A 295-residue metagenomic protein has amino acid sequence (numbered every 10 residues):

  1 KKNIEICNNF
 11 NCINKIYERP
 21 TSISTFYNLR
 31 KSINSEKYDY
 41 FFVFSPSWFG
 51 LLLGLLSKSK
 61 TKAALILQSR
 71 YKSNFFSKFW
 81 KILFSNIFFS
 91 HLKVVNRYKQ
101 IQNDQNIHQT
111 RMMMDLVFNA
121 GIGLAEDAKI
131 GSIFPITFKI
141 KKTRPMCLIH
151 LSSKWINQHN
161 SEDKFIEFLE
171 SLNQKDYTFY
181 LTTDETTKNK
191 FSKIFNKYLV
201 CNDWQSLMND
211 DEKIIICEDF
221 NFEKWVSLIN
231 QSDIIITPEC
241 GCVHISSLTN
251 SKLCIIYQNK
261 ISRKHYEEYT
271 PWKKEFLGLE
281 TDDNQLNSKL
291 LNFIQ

Functional and structural regions predicted by a protein language model:
K1-Q295: Catalytic machinery of carbohydrate-active enzymes, primarily nucleotide-sugar-dependent glycosyltransferases
